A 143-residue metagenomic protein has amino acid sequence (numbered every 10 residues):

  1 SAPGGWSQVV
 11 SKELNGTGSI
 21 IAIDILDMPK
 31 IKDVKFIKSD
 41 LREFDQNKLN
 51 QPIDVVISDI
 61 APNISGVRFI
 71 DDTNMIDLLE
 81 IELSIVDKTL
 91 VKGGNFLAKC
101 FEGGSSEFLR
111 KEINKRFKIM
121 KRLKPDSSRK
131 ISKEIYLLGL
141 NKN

Functional and structural regions predicted by a protein language model:
S1, I25-L26, L41, A61 (+2 more regions): Short, ordered loop/turn segments at secondary-structure junctions
A2-N15: Conserved SAM-binding loop of SAM-dependent methyltransferases across substrates and taxa, primarily the Class I
E13-L14, I85-K92, K99, R116: Conserved helix-to-beta-strand junction in the class I
G18, G94: Glycine-centered, small-residue-biased loops immediately flanking beta-strands in adenine/cofactor-binding cores
S19, I23-S65: S-adenosyl-L-methionine
S39, Q51-G93, G104: Mobile active-site "lid"/loop adjacent to the S-adenosyl-L-methionine
C100-N143: Class I S-adenosyl-L-methionine
